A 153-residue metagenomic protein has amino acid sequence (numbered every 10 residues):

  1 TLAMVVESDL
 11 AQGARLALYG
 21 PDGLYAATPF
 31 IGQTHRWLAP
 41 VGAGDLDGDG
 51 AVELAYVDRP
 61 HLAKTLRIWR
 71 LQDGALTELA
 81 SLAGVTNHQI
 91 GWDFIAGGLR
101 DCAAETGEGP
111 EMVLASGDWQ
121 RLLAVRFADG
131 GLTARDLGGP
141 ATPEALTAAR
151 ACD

Functional and structural regions predicted by a protein language model:
T1-D153: Beta-propeller-forming repeat regions
